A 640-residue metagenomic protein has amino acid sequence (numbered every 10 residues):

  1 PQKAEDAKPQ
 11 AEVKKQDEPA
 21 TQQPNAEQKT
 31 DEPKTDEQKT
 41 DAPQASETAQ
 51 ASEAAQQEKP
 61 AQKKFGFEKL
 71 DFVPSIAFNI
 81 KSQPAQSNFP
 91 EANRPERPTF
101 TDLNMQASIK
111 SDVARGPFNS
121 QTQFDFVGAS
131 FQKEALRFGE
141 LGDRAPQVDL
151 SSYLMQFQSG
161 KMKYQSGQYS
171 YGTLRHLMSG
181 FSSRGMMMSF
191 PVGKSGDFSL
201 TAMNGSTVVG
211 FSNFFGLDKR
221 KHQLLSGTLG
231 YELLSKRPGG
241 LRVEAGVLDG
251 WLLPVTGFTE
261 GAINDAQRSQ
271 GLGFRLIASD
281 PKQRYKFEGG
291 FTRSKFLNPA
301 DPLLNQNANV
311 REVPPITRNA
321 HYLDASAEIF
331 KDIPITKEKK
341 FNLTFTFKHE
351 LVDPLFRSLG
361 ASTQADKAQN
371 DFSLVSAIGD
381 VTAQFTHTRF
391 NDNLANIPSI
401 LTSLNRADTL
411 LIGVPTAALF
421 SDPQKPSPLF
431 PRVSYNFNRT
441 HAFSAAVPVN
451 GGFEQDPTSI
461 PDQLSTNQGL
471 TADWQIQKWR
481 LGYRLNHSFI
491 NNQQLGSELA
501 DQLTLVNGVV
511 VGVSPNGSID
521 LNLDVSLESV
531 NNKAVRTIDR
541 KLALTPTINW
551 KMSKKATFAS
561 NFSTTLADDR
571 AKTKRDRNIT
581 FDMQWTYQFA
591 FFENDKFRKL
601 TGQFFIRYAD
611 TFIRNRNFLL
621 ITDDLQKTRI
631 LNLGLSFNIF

Functional and structural regions predicted by a protein language model:
P1-Q62, G634-F640: Cleavable N-terminal export/targeting peptides
E37-P74, T336-K339, F420-L429, E593-T601: Outer-membrane beta-barrel biogenesis signature
A45, A49-L103, S111-T122, F157 (+6 more regions): Transmembrane beta-strand segments of Gram-negative outer membrane beta-barrel proteins
E96, Y171-H176, G216-D218, I263-D265 (+1 more regions): Outer-membrane beta-barrel proteins
N104-Q106, V148, L229, K236-P238 (+4 more regions): Exposed, low-structure sequence patches enriched in small/polar residues
F124-G128: Acidic helix-start/capping segments at beta-turn-to-alpha-helix junctions
A129-T207, A327, L351-L355: Outer membrane beta-barrel
R175-G257, G261: Internal, well-ordered domain-core segments that constitute the primary functional module of diverse proteins
